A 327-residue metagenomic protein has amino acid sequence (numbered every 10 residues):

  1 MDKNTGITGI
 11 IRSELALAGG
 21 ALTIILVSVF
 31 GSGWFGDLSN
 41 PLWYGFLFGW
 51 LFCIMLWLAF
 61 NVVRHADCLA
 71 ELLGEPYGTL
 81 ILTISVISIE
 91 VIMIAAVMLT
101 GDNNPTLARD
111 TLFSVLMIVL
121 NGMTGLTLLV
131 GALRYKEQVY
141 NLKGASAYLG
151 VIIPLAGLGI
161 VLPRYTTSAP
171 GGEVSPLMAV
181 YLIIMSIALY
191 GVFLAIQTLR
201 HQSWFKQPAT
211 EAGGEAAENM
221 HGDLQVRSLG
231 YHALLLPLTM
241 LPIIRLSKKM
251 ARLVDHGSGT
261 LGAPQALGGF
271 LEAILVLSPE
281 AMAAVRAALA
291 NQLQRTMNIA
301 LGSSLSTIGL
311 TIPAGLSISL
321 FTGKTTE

Functional and structural regions predicted by a protein language model:
M1-E327: Hydrophobic alpha-helical segments, chiefly the membrane-spanning helices and signal/signal-anchor peptides
